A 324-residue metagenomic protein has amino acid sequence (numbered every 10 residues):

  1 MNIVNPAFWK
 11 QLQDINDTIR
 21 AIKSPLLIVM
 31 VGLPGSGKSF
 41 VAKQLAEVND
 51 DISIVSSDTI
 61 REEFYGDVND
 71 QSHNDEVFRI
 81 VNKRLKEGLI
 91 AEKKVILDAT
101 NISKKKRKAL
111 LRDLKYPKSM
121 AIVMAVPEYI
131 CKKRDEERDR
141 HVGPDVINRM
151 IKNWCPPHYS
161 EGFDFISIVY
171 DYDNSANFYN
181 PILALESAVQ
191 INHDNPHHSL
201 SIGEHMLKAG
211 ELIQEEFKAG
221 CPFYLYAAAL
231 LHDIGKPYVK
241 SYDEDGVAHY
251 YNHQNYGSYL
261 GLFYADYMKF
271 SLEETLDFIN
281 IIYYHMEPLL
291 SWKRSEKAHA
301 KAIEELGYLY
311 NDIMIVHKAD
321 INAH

Functional and structural regions predicted by a protein language model:
N2-I22: N-terminal pre-Walker A segment at the start of P-loop NTPase domains
N5, T100-I166: Replace "adjacent to P-loop NTPase cores in ATP/GTP-dependent enzymes" with "adjacent to NTP-binding cores
M30: Hydrophobic anchor at the beta1->P-loop junction of P-loop NTPases
L33-P34: The conserved Walker
G37: Conserved glycine(s) of the Walker
F40-K93: Conserved substrate/cofactor phosphate-moiety recognition/catalytic segment in nucleotide-dependent phosphotransferases
V169-D243: Acidic/His-rich, divalent-metal-binding segments that scaffold phosphate/diphosphate chemistry
E215-A323: Divalent metal-dependent catalytic cores for phosphoryl transfer on phosphate-bearing substrates
